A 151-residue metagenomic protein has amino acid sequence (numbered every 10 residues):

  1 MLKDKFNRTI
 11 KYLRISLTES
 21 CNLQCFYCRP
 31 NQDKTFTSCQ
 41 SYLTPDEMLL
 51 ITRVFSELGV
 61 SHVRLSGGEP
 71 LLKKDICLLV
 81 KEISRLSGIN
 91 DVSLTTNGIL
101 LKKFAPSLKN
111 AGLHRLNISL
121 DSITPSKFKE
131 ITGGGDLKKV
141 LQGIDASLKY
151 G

Functional and structural regions predicted by a protein language model:
M1-D91: Conserved alpha-helical substructure of the radical SAM core
L49-R64, K73-G151: Radical SAM/AdoMet-radical enzyme domain recognition
